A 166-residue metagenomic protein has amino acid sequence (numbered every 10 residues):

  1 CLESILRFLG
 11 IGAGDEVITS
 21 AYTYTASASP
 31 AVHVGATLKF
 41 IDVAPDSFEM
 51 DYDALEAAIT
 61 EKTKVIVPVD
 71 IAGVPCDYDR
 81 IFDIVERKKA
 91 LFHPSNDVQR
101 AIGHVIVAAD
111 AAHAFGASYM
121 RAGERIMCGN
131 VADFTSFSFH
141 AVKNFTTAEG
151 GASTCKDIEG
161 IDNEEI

Functional and structural regions predicted by a protein language model:
C1-L6, G151: Buried hydrophobic packing segments
R7-A111: PLP-dependent aminotransferase-like
A13, K62, N130-V131, T147: Short loop/turn motifs at secondary-structure junctions
Y24, A72-G73, H113-A114, A141-K143 (+1 more regions): Short, solvent-exposed loop/turn segments at secondary-structure junctions
A28, E49, D77, G116-M120 (+2 more regions): Active-site-proximal flexible loops/turns
V32, K88, A117, M127-C128 (+1 more regions): Structured catalytic cores of enzymes that bind and process phosphorylated ligands/cofactors
S95-T146: Conserved active-site segment immediately N-terminal to the catalytic lysine that forms the internal aldimine
A141-I166: Conserved core segment of the aminotransferase class I/II
